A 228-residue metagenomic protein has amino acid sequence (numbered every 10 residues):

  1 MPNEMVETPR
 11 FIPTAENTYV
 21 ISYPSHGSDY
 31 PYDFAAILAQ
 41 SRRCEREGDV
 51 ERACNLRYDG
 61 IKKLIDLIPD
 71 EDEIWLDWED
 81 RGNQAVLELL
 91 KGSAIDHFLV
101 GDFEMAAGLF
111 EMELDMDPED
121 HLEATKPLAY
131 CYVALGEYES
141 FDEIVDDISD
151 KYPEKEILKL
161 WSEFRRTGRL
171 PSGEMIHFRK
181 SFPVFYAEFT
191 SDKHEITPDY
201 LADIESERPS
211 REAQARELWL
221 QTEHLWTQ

Functional and structural regions predicted by a protein language model:
M1-D33, C44, Q228: Extreme N-terminal leader/anchor segments
V20-G27, C54-G60, E104-E111, E137-S149 (+1 more regions): Alpha-helical repeat scaffolds
S25-D29, I61-N83, L114-M116: Flexible helix-coil transition and linker loops at the boundaries of alpha-helical arrays
Y32-I37, R81-L90, P118-T125, D150-L158: Generic helix N-cap/helix-start motif at coil->alpha-helix transitions
F34-E47, N55, D59-G60, E88-D96: Non-membrane alpha-helical segments in proteins
R43, L89, I95-D96, A129-C131 (+1 more regions): Residue-level signature for tetratricopeptide repeat
E47, V100, L135, R166-T167: Structural motif corresponding to the intra-repeat A-B loop/turn of tetratricopeptide repeats
I157-Q228: Long, ordered, amphipathic alpha-helical scaffolds
